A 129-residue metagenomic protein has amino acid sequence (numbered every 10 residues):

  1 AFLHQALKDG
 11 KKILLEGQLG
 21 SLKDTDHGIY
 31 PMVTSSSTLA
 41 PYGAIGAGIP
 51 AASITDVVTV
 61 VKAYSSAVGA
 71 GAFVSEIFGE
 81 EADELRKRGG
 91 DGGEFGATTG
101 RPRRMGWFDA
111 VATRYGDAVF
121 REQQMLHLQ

Functional and structural regions predicted by a protein language model:
A1-Q129: Non-transmembrane, aqueous-exposed alpha-helical and coiled segments at domain scale
